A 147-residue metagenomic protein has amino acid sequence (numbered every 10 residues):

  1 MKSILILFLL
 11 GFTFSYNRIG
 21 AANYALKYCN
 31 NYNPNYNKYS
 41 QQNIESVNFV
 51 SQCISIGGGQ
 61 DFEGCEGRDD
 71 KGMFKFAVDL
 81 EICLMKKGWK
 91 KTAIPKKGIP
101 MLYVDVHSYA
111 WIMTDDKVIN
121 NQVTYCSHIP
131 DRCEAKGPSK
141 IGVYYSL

Functional and structural regions predicted by a protein language model:
S3-F12: Sec-dependent N-terminal signal peptides
T13-N17, A21: Boundary at the C-terminal end of the N-terminal hydrophobic targeting segment
N17, N37-S40, A77, V104 (+2 more regions): Compositionally biased, intrinsically disordered low-complexity regions enriched in proline and serine
I19, M113-D115, K140-I141: A structural signal for short, hydrophobic beta-strand segments that form beta-sheets in beta-rich/all-beta domains
G20-A93: Secreted/periplasmic proteins that engage bacterial cell-wall peptidoglycan
Q41, N120-L147: Glycine-rich, aromatic-bearing surface loops/beta-hairpins
C65-R132: ...with weaker cross-activation on analogous glycine-rich loops/strands in unrelated enzymes
